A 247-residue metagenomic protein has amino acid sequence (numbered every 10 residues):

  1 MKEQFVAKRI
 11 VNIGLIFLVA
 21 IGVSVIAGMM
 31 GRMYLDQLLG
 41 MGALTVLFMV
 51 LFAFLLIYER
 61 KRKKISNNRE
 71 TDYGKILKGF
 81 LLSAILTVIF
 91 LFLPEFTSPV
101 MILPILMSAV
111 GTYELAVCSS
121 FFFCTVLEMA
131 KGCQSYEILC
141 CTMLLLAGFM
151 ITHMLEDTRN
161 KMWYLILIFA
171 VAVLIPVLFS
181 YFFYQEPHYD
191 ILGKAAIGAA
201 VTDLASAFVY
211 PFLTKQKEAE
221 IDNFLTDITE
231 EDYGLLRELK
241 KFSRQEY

Functional and structural regions predicted by a protein language model:
K2-F17, D72-I76: N-terminal membrane topogenic signal
N12-V25, K78-A84, C141-G148, Y164-S180: Hydrophobic membrane-spanning alpha-helices of multi-pass integral membrane proteins
G14, G42, I76-L81, I102 (+5 more regions): Hydrophobic alpha-helical transmembrane segments
M29-G42, F90-S98, M129-I138, T158-M162 (+1 more regions): Membrane-helix interface and helix-disruption motif detector
G31, Q37-A109: Hydrophobic transmembrane alpha-helices
V100-A116, M150-L155: Generic transmembrane alpha-helix motif of multi-pass integral membrane proteins
S120-F122, I166-Y247: Acidic/His-rich, divalent-metal-binding segments that scaffold phosphate/diphosphate chemistry
C124-T152: Interfacial aromatic-anchored transmembrane helix boundaries in multi-pass membrane proteins
